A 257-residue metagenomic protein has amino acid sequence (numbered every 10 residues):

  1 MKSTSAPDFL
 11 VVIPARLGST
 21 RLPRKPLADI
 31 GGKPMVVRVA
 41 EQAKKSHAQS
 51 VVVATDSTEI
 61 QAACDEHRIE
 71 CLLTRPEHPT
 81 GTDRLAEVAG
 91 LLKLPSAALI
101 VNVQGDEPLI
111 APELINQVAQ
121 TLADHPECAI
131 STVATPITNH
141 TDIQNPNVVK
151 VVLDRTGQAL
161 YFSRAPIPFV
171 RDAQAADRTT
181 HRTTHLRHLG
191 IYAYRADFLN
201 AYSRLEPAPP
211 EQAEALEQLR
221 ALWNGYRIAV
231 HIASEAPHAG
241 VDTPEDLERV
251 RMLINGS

Functional and structural regions predicted by a protein language model:
K2-S3, P7-T55: N-terminal glycine-rich phosphate-binding loop and ensuing alpha1 helix
T20, V101, P108, Y192 (+1 more regions): Residues that recognize and position ribonucleotide moieties
A48, S96-A97, H125-C128, Y226: Short, high-confidence coil segments that cap the C-terminus of an alpha-helix and link into the following beta-strand
V52, T58-Q120: Short phosphate-binding loop-to-helix
T55-D56, I110, Y194, D242: A conserved hydrophobic position in a structured secondary element of the catalytic/binding core that shapes
A111-P207: Conserved core of the sugar-phosphate nucleotidyltransferase
R178-S257: Conserved alpha/beta core of the MobA/IspD/sugar-nucleotide pyrophosphorylase nucleotidyltransferase superfamily
